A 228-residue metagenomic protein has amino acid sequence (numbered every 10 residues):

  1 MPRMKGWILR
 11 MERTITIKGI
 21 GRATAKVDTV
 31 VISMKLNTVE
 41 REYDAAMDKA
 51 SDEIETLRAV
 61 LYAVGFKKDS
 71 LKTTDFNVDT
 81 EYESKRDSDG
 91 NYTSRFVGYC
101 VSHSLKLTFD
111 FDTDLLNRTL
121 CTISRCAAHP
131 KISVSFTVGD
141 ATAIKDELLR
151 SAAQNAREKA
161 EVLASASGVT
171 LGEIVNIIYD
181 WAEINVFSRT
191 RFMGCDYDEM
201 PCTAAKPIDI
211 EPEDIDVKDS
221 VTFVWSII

Functional and structural regions predicted by a protein language model:
M1-I228: Short, charge-dense linear interaction motifs
